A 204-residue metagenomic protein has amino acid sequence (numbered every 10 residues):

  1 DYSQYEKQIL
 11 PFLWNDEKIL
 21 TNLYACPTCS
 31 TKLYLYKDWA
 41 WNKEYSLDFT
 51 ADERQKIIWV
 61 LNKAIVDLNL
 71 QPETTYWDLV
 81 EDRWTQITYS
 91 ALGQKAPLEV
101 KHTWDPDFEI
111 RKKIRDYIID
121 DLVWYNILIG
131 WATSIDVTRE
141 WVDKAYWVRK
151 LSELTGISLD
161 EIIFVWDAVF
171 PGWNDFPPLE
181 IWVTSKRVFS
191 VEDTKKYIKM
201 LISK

Functional and structural regions predicted by a protein language model:
D1-Y76: Active-site phosphate-binding/coordination module
S3-Q4, K32, Q94-A96, T133-S134 (+1 more regions): Short, solvent-exposed loop/turn segments at secondary-structure junctions
N15-I19, I119-D120, P178-L179: Short, conserved catalytic or adaptor-binding loops enriched in Gly and charged residues
T28, G130-A132, V188: Conserved beta-strand termini and adjacent loop/short-helix elements that scaffold enzyme active sites in alpha/beta
T31-L35, S134-D136, E192-K196: A short acidic, often aromatic-flanked loop/helix-cap motif at beta-alpha or helix-coil junctions that lines enzyme
P72-I163, N174: Conserved acidic, metal-coordinating active-site core of Asp-based, Mg2+-dependent phosphoryl-transfer enzymes
T138-E140, K144-K204: Mg2+-dependent phosphoryl-transfer enzymes with acidic/Ser/Thr/Gly-rich catalytic loops
